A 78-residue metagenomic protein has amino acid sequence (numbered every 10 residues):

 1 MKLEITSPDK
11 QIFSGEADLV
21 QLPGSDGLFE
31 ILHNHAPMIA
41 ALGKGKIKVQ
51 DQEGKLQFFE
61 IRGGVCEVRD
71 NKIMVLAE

Functional and structural regions predicted by a protein language model:
K2-E78: Compact, glycine-rich, soluble single-domain proteins
